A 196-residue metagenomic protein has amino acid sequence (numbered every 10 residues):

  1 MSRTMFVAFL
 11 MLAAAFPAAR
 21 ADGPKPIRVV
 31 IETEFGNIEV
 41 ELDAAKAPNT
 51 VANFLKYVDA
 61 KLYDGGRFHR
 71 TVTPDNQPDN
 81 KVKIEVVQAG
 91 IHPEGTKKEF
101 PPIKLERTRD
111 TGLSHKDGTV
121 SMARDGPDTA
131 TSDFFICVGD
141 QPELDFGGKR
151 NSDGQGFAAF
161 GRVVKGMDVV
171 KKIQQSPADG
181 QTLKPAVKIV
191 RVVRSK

Functional and structural regions predicted by a protein language model:
M1-S2: N-terminal secretory signal peptides that target proteins for export/translocation
M5-A15: Bacterial N-terminal signal peptides
F16-K196: Cyclophilin-like peptidyl-prolyl cis-trans isomerases
